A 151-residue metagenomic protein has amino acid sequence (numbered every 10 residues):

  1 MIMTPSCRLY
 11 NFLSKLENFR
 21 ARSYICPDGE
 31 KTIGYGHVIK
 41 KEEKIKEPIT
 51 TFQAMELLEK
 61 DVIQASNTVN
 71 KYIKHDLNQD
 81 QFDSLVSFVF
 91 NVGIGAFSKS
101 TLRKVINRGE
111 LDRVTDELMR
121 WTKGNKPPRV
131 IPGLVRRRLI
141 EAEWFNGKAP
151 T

Functional and structural regions predicted by a protein language model:
M1-E30, H37-E43, I49-S66, Y72 (+2 more regions): Long, amphipathic alpha-helical surface segments
L13, Q81-V89, E117-M119: Short alpha-helical scaffolding segments that buttress acidic/His motifs in well-ordered protein cores
K60, S87-V92: Short, residue-level hotspots on alpha-helical faces of the histone-fold and other alpha-helical interaction modules
